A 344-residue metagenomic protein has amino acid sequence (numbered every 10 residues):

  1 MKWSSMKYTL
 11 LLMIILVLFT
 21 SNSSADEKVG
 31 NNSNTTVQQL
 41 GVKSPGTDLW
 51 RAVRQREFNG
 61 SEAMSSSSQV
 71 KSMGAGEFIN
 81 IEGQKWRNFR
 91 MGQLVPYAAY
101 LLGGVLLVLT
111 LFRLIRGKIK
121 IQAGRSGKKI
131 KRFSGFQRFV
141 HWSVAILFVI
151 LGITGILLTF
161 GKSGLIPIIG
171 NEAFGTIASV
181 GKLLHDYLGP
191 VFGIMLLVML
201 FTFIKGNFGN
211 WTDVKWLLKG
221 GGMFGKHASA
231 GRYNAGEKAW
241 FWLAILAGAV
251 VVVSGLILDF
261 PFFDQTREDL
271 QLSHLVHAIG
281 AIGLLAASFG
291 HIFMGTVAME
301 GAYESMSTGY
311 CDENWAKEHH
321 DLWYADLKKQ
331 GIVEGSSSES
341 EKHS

Functional and structural regions predicted by a protein language model:
M1-E27: Hydrophobic secretory-pathway targeting helix
S24-S344: Membrane-embedded alpha-helical bundles that constitute the cytochrome b-like, heme-associated redox core of multi-pass
